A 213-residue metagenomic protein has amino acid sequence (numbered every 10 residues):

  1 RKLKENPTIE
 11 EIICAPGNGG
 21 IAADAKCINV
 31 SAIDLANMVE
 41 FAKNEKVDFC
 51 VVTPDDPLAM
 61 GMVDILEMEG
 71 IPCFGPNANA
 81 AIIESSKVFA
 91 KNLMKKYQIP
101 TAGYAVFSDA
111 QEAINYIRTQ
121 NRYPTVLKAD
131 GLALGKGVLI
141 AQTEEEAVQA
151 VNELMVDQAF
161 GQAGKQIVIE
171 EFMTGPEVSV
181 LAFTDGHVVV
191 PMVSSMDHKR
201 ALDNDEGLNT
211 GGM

Functional and structural regions predicted by a protein language model:
R1-A78: ATP-binding N-terminal substructure of ATP-dependent carboxylate-amine bond-forming enzymes
A23-D24, V39, I82-V88, L202-N204: Short, charged, surface-exposed secondary-structure boundary motifs
C27-D34, A105-D109, A141: Short acidic-hydrophobic, aromatic-tinged amphipathic segments that line or gate anion-handling sites
G75-G137: A conserved helix-loop-beta module that forms one wall/lid of the active-site cleft in ATP-utilizing catalytic domains
P100-G103, R122-L127, A141-S179: Conserved ATP-binding module of the ATP-grasp superfamily
F107, V138-T143, A182-D185, M192-V193: Short beta-strand-to-turn element immediately C-terminal to the catalytic PLP-Schiff-base lysine in fold type I
L154-M155, M173-M213: Phosphate-binding core of ATP-grasp and ATP-grasp-like enzymes
